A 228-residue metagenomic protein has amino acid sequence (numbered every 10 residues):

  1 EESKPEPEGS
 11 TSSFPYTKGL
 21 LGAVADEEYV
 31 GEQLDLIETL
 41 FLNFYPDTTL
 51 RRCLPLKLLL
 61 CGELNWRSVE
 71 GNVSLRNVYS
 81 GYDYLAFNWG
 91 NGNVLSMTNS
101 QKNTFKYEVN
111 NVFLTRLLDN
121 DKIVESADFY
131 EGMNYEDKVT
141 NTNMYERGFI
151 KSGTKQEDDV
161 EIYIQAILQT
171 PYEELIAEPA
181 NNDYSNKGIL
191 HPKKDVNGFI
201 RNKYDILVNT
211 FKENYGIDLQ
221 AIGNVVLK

Functional and structural regions predicted by a protein language model:
E1-K228: First exposed extracellular module after export/assembly in secreted or surface-exposed proteins
